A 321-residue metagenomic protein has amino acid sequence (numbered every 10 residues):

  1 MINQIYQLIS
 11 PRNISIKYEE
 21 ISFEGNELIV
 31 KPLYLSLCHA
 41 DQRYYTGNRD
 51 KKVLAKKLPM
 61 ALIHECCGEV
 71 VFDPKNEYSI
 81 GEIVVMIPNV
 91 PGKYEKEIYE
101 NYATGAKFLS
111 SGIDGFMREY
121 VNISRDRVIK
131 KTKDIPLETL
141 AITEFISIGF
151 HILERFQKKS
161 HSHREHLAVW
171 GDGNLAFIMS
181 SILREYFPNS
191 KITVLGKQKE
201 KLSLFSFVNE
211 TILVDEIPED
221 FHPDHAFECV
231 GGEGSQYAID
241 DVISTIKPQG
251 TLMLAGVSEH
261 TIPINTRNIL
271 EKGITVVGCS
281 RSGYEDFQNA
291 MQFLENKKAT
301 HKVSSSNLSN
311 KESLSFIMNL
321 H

Functional and structural regions predicted by a protein language model:
N3, Y284-H321: C-terminal hydrophobic helical "lid"/dimerization subdomain of Rossmann-like NAD(P)H-dependent oxidoreductases
S22-L35, R49-K93, T132-D134: Glycine-rich beta-strand-centered segment in the early N-terminal region that forms part of a ligand/cofactor-binding
E65-C67, E82-I83, Y120, D172 (+1 more regions): Residue-level marker of beta-strand positions
V84, L167, A226: Receiver (REC) domain switch-region micro-motif
V90-H166: NAD(P)H dinucleotide-binding glycine-rich loop of Rossmann-like/cofactor-binding domains, especially the beta1-alpha1
K133-D215: Mid-domain Rossmann-like dinucleotide-binding core that forms the NAD(H)/NADP(H) cofactor-binding site
K159-H163, Y186-F187, L202-G273: Glycine-rich cofactor phosphate-binding loops and adjacent beta1-alpha1 units of small-molecule cofactor enzyme domains
K197-Q198, S258, S282: Residues in the short beta-alpha loop(s) of Rossmann-like NAD(P)-binding domains
